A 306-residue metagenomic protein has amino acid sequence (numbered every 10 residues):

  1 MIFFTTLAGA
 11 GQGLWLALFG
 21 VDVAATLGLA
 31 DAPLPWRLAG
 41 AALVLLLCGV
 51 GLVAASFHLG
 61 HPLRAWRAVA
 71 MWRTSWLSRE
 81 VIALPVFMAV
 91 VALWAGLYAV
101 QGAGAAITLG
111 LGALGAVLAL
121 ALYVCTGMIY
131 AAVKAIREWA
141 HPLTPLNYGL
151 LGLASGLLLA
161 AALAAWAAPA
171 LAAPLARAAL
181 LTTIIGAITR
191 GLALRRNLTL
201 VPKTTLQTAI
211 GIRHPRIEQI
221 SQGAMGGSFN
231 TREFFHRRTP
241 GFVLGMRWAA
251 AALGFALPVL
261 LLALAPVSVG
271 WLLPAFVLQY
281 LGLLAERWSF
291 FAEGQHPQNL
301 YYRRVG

Functional and structural regions predicted by a protein language model:
M1-G49, Y280, A292-E293: N-terminal signal-anchor module of multipass membrane proteins
F4-A10, T26, M71-W76, I82-A285: Long, contiguous internal "core" modules enriched in hydrophobic/ aromatic residues
G28, L200-K203, E293-L300: Structured alpha-helical bundle/scaffold domains in large eukaryotic membrane-trafficking regulators
L45-S56, L84-A92: A generic, lipid-embedded transmembrane alpha helix
A55-W72: Membrane-helix interface/capping segments
W271-G306: C-terminal structured interaction module
